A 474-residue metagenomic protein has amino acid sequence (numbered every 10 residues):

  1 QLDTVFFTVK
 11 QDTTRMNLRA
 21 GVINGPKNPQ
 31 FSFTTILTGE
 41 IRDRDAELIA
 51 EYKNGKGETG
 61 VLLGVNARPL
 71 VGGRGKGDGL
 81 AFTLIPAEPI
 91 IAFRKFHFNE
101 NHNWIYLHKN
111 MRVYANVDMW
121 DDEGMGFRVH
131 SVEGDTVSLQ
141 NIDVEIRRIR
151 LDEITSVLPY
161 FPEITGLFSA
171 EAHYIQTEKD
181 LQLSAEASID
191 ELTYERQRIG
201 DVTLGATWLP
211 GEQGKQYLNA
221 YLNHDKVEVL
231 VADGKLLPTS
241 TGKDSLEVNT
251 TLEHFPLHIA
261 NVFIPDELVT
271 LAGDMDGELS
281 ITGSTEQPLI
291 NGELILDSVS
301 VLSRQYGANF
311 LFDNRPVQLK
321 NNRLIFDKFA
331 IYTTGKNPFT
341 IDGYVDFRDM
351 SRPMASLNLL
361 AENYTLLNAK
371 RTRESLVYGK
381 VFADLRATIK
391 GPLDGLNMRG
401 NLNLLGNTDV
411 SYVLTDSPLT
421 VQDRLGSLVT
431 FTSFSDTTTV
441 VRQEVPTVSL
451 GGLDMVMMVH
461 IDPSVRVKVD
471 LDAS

Functional and structural regions predicted by a protein language model:
Q1-E278, E286-R386, P392-S474: Interface amphipathic segments
